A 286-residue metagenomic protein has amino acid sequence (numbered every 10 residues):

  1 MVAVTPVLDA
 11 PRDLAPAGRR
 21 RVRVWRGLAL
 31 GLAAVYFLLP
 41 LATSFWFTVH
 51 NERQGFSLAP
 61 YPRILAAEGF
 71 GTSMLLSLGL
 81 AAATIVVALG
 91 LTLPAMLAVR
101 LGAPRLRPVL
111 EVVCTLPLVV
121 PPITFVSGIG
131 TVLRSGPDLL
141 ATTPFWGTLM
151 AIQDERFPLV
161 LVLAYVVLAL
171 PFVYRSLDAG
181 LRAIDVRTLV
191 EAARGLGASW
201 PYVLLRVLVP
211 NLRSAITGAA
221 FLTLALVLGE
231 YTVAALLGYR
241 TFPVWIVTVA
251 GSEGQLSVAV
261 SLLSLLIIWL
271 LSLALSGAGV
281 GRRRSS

Functional and structural regions predicted by a protein language model:
M1-R20: Short, Lys/Arg-rich, polar N-terminal cytosolic tail immediately upstream of the first transmembrane signal-anchor
R21-R53, A67-R182, V207, N211-Y231 (+2 more regions): Membrane-water interface segments at the C-terminal ends of transmembrane alpha-helices in multi-pass inner-membrane
R53-A66, L237-A250: Short hydrophobic, aromatic-rich alpha-helical segments embedded in or entering the lipid bilayer of multi-pass
D178-V190, W200: Membrane-helix/interface signature in polytopic inner-membrane proteins
A193: The alpha-helix within a helix-turn-helix
L196-A198, P210: Glycine/proline-centered hinge or cleavage motifs at structural transition points of membrane proteins
W200-V203, R240: Gly/Pro- and small hydrophobic-enriched strand-loop and loop-to-helix capping segments that sit at the rims
V280-S286: Short, charged juxtamembrane terminal tails flanking transmembrane helices
